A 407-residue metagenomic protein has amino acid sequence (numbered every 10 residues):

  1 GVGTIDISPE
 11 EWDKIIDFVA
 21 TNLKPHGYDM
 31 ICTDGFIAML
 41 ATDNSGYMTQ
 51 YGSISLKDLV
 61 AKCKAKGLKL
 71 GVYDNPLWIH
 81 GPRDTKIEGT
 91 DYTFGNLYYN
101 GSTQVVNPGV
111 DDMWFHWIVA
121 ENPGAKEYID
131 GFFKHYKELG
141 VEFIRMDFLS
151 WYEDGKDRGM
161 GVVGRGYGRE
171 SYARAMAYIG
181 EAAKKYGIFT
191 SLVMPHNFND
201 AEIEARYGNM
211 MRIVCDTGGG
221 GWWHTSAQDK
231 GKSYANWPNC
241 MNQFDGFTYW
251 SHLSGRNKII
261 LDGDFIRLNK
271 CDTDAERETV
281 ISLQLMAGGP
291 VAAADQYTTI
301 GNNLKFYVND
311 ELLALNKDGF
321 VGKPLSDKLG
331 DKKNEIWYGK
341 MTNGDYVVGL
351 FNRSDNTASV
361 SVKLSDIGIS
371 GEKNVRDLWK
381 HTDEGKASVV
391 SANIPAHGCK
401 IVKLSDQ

Functional and structural regions predicted by a protein language model:
G1-V2: Acidic/histidine-rich, surface-exposed loop or edge segments in extracytoplasmic proteins
I5-N22, N122-E138: Short, acidic/polar
I16, M176, G180-H381, S391-D406: Active-site-proximal substrate-binding groove within the catalytic cores of carbohydrate-active enzymes
T21-Y28, G67: Signal peptide-proximal N-terminal region of secreted/periplasmic/extracellular or secretory-lumen proteins
H26, L139, S370: Structured loop/turn residues at beta-strand edges in well-structured enzyme cores
G27-D34, R376-K380: A generic structural motif
M30-L261: Aromatic- and carboxylate-enriched substrate-binding clefts and catalytic-loop regions of carbohydrate-active enzymes
K386-V390: Short, solvent-exposed S/T- and G/P-enriched segments that are highly enriched in secreted/extracellular and lumenal
